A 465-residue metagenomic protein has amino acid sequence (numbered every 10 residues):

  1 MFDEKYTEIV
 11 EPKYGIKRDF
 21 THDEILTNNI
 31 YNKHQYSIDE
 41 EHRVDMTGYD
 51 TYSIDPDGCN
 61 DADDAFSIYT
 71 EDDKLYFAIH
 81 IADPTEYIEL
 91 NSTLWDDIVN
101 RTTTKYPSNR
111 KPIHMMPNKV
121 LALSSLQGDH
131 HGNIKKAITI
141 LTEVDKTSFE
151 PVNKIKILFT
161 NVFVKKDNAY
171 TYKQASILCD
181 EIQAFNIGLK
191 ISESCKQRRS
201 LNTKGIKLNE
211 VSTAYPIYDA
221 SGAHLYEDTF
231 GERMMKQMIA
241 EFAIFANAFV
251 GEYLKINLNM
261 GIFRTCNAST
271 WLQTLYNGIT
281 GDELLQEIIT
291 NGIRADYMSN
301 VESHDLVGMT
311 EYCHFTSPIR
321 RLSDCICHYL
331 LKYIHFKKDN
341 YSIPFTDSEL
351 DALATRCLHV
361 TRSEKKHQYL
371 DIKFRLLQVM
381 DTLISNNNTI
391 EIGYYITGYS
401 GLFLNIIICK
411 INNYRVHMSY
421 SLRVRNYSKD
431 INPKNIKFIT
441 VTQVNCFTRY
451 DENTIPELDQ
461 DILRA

Functional and structural regions predicted by a protein language model:
M1-L26: Boundary/activation segment at the start of structured domains
F2-Y6, T27-R464: Electropositive polyanion-binding surfaces
